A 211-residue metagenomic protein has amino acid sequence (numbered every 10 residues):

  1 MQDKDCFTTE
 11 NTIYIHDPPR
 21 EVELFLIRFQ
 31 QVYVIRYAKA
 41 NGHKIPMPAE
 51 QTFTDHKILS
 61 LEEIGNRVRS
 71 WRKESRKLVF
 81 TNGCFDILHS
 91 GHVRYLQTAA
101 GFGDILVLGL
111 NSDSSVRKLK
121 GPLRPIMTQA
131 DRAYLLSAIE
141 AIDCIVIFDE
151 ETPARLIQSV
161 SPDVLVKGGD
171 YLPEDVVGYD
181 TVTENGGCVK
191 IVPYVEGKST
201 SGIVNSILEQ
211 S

Functional and structural regions predicted by a protein language model:
E10-P19, R28-Y33, N41: Short, low-complexity, charge-dense intrinsically disordered segments
R20-E21, V164: Intrinsically disordered, low-complexity segments enriched in proline/serine/threonine
L24-L26: Leucine-biased recognition of intrinsically disordered, low-complexity hydrophobic segments
V32-S211: Nucleotidyltransferase catalytic core that binds NTPs
